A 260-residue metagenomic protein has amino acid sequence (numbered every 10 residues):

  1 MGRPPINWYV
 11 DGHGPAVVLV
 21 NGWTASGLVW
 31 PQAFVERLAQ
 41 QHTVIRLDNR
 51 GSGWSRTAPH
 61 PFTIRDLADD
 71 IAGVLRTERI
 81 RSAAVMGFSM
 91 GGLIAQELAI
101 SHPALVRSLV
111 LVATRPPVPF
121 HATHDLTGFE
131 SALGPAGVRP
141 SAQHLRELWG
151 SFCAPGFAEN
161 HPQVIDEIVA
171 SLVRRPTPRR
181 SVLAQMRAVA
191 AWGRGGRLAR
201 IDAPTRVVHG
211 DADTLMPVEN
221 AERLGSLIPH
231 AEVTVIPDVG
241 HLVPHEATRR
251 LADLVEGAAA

Functional and structural regions predicted by a protein language model:
P4-T57: Conserved HGGG/HGGXW glycine-rich cap/lid loop of the alpha/beta-hydrolase fold
I45-R46, R50-M86, D253: Active-site loop/oxyanion-hole signature of alpha/beta-hydrolase fold enzymes
G87, G91, A95: Gly/Ala-rich beta-loop-alpha elbow adjacent to hydrolase catalytic centers
Q96, I100, L105-V138: Flexible "cap/lid" loop of the alpha/beta hydrolase fold
A142-A190, G196-R197: Conserved alpha/beta-hydrolase catalytic His-Asp/Glu region
I201, V207-H209, D213: Short beta-strand/loop motif that positions the catalytic acidic residue of the alpha/beta-hydrolase fold
T214-N220: Conserved alpha/beta-hydrolase "acid-adjacent" motif
A231-A260: Catalytic active-site module of serine/aspartate enzymes centered on a nucleophile-bearing elbow/loop
